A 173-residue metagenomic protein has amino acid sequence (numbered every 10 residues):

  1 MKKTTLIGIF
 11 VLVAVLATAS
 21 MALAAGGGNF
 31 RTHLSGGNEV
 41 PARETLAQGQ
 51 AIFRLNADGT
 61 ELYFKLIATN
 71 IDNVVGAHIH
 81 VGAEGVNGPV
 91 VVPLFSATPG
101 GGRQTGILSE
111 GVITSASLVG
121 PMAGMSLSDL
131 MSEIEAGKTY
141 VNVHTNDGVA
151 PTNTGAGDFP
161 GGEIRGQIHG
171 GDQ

Functional and structural regions predicted by a protein language model:
M1-I9: Bacterial N-terminal signal peptides that target proteins for export
G8-A19: Bacterial N-terminal signal peptides
T18-A77, V81-Q173: Metal-centered catalytic cores of metalloenzymes
